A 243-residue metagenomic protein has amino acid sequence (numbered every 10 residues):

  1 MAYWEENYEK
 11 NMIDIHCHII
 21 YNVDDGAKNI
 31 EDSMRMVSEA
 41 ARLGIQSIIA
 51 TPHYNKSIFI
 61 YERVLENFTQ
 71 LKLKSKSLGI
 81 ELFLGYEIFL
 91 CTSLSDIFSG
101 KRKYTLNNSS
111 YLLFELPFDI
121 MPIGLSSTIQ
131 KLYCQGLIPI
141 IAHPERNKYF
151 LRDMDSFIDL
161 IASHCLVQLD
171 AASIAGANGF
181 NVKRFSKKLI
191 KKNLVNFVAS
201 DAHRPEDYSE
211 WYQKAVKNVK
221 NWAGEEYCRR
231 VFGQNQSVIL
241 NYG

Functional and structural regions predicted by a protein language model:
M1-G79: An N-terminally biased module of ancient metal coordination in phosphate/nucleic-acid-related enzymes
A2, Y212-Q213, K217-G243: Mid-to-C-terminal alpha-helical segments outside catalytic/metal-binding sites
I13-I15, I48-T51, F83-E87, I140-A142 (+2 more regions): Active-site neighborhood of phospho(di)ester-bond hydrolases with catalytic His/Asp-centered motifs
D32-M36, N67-K74, T128, S156-L160 (+2 more regions): A general structural detector for well-ordered alpha-helical segments in enzyme core domains, enriched
A41, Y133, I190-K191: Non-catalytic positions within long, well-ordered alpha-helices that form the structural scaffold/packing of enzyme
N55-I58, F89-C91, R146-F150, I174-A177 (+1 more regions): Active-site environment of divalent metal-dependent phosphoester hydrolases
I60-Q168: Extended substrate/RNA-proximal surfaces in nucleic-acid metabolism proteins
L194-E210: Short acidic/histidine-rich active-site segments
